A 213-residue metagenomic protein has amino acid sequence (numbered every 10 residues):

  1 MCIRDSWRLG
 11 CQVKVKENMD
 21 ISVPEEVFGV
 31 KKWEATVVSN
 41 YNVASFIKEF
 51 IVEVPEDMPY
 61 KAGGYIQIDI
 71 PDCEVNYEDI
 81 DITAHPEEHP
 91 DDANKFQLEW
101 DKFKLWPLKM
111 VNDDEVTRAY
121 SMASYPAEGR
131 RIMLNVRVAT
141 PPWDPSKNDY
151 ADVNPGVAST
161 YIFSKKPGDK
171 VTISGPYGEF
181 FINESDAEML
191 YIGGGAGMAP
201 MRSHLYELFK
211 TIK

Functional and structural regions predicted by a protein language model:
M1-D5: Conserved small/polar residues in nucleotide/adenosyl-binding loops
S6-G10, T117, A199: Short edge beta-strand segments in beta-sheet-rich domains
W7-F28, D169: Short, structured interface segments
K14-D20, P126-I132, A187: Ligand-binding loop in jelly-roll beta-barrel domains
S22, I51-E53, N135, S174 (+1 more regions): Beta-strand residues in well-ordered beta-sheet regions across diverse protein folds
P24-E26, P71, P176: Short, surface-exposed secondary-structure boundary micro-motifs
K32-P167: Ferredoxin-reductase
V138-K213: FNR/FR-type flavoprotein reductase catalytic core
